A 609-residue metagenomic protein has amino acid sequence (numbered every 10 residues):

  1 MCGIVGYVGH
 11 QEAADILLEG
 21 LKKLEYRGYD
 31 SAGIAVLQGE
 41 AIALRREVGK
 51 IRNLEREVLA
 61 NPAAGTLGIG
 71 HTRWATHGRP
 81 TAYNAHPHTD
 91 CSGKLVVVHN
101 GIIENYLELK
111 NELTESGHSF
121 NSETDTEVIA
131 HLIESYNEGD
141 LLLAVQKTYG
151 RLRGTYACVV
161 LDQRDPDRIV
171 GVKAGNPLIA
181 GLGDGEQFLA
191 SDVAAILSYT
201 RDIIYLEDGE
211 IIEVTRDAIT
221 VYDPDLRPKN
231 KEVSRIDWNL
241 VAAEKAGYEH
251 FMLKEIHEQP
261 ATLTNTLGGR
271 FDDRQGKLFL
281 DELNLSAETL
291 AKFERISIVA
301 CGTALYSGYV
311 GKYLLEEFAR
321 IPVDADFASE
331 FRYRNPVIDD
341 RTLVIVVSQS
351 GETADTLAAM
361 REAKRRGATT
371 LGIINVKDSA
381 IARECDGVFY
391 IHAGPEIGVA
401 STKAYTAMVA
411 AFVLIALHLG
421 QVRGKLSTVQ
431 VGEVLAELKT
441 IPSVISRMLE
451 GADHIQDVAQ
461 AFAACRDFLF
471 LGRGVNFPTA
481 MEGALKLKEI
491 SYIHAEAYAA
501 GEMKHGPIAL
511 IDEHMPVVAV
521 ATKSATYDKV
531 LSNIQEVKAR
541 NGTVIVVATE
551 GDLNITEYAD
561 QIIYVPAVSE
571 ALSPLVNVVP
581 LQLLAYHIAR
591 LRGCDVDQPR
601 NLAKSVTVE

Functional and structural regions predicted by a protein language model:
M1-H250, K254, E258-S297, Y306 (+5 more regions): Conserved short alpha-helical segments that host acidic/polar catalytic motifs at enzyme active sites
T66, G70-Y83, R274-A287, G311-V347 (+1 more regions): Glycine-rich oxoanion-binding loops at beta->alpha junctions
V128, G154, I196, A325-R334 (+4 more regions): Short acidic loop-to-helix transition motifs that present clustered carboxylates
T155-E186, V458, A463-E489, L531: Acidic/histidine-rich
I179-R201, S329-A363, K504-K538, V568-Q582 (+1 more regions): Glycine-rich, anion-gripping cofactor-binding loops and their flanking helix/strand elements in enzyme active sites
L226, M252, T543, T556-Y558 (+1 more regions): Generic C-terminus detector
Q259-L263, L267-S297, G387-P516, A589-E609: Active-site phosphate/pyrophosphate-binding segments
A291-G432, E437-T440, T522-A559, L584: Glycine-rich phosphate-binding loops that contact phosphosugars or nucleotide phosphates
